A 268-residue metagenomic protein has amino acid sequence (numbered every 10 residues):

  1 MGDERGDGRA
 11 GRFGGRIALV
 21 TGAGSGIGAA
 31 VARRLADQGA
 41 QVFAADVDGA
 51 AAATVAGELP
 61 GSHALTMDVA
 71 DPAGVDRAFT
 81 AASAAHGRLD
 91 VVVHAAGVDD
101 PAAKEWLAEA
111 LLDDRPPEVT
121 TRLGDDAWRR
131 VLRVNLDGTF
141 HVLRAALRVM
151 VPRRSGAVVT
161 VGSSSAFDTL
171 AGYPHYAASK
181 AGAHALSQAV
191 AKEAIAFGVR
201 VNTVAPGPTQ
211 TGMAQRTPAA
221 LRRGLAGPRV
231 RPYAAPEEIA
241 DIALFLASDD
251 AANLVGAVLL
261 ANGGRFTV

Functional and structural regions predicted by a protein language model:
G2-R9, D168, V255-V268: Short C-terminal tail/terminal secondary-structure segment of NAD(P)H-dependent dehydrogenase/reductase domains
A103-R129, A214, G224: Substrate-binding pocket helix/loop in short-chain dehydrogenase/reductase
L143, S179, S187: Active-site helix of classical SDR
R148, K192-E193, A252: Alpha-helical segment proximal to the catalytic Tyr-Lys
S155, A235-A261, F266-T267: C-terminal substrate-recognition "lid" of short-chain dehydrogenase/reductases
S163: Residue(s) in the substrate-gating loop at a strand-loop-helix junction that position the organic substrate next
I195, R200, L254-G256: Short, small/polar-rich loop/turn modules that mediate ligand/substrate recognition or access, typified
